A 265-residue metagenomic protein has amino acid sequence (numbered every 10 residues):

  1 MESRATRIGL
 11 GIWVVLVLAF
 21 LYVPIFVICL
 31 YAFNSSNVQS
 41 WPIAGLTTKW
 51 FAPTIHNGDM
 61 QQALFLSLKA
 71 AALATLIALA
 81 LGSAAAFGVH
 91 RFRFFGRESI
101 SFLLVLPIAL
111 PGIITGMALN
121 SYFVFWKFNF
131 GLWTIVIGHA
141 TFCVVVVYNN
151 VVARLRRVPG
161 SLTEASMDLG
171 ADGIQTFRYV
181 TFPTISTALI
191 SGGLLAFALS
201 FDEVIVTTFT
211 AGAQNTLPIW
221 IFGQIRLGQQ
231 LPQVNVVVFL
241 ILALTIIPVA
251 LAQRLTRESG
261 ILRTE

Functional and structural regions predicted by a protein language model:
M1-R7, A72-L104, M117, S121 (+2 more regions): Transmembrane-helix boundary motif in ABC transporter permease subunits
E2-T6, S36, F51-D59, T207-E258: Interhelical loop and adjacent transmembrane-helix boundary motif in polytopic membrane transport permeases
E2-W13, V152-T163, M167, G173-F182 (+1 more regions): C-terminal transmembrane helix and the adjacent membrane-cytosol boundary/short C-terminal tail of inner/organellar
I12-W13, L18-I25, G116, Y148-V151 (+2 more regions): Transmembrane alpha-helices
V23-G58, T210-G212, E265: Short membrane-interfacial helix/loop motifs at transmembrane-helix boundaries
I28-Q39, V147, A188-F222: Non-cytoplasmic
Q39-I43, T48-K49, R97, I113-F142 (+2 more regions): Membrane-interfacial helix termini and adjacent extracytoplasmic/periplasmic loops of multi-pass transporters
Q61, F65, K69-L81, A85 (+6 more regions): Hydrophobic alpha-helical transmembrane segments of multipass integral membrane proteins, especially permease/channel
